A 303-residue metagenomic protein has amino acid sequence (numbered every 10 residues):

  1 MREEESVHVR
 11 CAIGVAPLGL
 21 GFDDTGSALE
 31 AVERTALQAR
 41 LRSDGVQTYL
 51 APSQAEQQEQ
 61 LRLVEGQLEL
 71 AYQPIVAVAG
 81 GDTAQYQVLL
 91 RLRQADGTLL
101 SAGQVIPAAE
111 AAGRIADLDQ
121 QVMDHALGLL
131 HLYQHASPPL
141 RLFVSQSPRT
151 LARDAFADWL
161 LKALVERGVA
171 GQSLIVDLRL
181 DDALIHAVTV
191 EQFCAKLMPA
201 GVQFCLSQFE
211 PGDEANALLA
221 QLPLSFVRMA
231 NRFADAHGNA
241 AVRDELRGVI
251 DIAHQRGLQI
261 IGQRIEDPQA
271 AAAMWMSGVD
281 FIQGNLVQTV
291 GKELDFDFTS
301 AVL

Functional and structural regions predicted by a protein language model:
R2-E33, P139-S147, L174: A short glycine-enriched loop-to-beta-strand structural element that forms part of the catalytic core of nucleotide
E3-E5, L20-G21, A77-D82, A95-G97 (+2 more regions): Flexible loop/coil segments at beta-strand boundaries within sensory signal-transduction domains
R10-G19, Q38-Q58, P138-Q146, G291-E293: Flexible, glycine/charge-rich interdomain/linker segments that couple and regulate nucleotide signaling catalytic cores
G21, L37, L92, S147-A152 (+2 more regions): EAL-family c-di-GMP phosphodiesterase catalytic domain
S27-L50, Q60-E69, D96, I261 (+1 more regions): Catalytic/regulatory signature loops of cyclic-dinucleotide turnover enzymes and related class III nucleotidyl cyclases
A28-T35, A109, V122-L129, L160 (+3 more regions): Structural preference for long, well-ordered alpha-helical segments in enzyme cores
A51-A108, S145, Q283, Q288-K292: Active-site core of bacterial EAL-family cyclic-dinucleotide phosphodiesterase domains
Y86, R114-T189, R264: Catalytic core of bacterial c-di-GMP phosphodiesterases, primarily the EAL and HD-GYP domains, capturing alpha-helical
